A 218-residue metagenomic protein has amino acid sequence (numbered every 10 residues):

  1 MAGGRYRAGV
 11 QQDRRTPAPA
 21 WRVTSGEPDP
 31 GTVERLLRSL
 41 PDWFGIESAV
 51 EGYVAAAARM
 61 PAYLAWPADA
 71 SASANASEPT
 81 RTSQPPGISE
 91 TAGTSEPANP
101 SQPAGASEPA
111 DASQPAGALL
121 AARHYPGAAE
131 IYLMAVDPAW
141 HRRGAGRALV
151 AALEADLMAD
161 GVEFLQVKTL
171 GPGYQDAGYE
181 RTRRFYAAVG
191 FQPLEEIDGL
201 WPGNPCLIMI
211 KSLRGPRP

Functional and structural regions predicted by a protein language model:
T16-I88, S101, P109-L133, D137 (+5 more regions): Acetyl-CoA-dependent GNAT
M134-R142, G171-G173: A short, internal acetyl-CoA/4′-phosphopantetheine-binding micro-motif in the GNAT/acyltransferase core
R142-A159, E180-R181, A188: Conserved acetyl-CoA-binding loop-helix of GNAT-fold acetyltransferases
L157-G178: Conserved GNAT acetyl-CoA-binding A-motif
Y179-T182, E196-P205: Short glycine/proline-centered loop/turn elements that form peptide/ligand docking sites
R183-E195: Conserved acetyl-CoA-binding loop of GNAT-fold acetyltransferases
